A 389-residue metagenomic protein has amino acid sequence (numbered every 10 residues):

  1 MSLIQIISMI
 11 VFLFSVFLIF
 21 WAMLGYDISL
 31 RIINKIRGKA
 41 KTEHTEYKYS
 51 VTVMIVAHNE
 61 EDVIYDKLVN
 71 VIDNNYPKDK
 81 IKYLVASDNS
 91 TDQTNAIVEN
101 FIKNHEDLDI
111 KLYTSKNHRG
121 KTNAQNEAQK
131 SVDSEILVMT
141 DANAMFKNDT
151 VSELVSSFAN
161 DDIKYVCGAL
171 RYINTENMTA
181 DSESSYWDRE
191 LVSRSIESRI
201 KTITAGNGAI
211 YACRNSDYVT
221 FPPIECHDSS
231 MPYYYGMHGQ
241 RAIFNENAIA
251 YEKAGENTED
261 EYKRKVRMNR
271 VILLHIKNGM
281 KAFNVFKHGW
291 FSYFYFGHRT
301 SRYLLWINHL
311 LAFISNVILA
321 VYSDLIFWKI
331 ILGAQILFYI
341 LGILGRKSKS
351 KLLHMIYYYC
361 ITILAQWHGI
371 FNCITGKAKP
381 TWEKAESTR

Functional and structural regions predicted by a protein language model:
M1-T45: N-terminal membrane-anchoring/stem segments of glycan-assembly enzymes
I4-Q5, I32, H44-T45, E252 (+1 more regions): Membrane-embedded multi-pass helical conduit in multi-pass membrane proteins, especially envelope-biosynthetic
Y49-T52, K82, S230: Cell-envelope/extracellular polymer assembly enzymes that use nucleotide-activated donors
V69-K80: Short, acidic, metal-binding catalytic loop of nucleotide-sugar glycosyltransferases
S87-A96, N117, A144: A conserved acidic beta->alpha catalytic loop
Y113-T114, T122-A124, S134, N148-E225 (+1 more regions): Long helical/loop segments within the catalytic core of UDP-sugar-dependent glycosyltransferases, especially the large
L137: Short aromatic/hydrophobic "clamp" motif used to bind/position activated sugar donors
F158-R189, P223, H227-F296, I361-L364 (+1 more regions): Catalytic donor/gating beta->alpha subdomain of glycosyltransferases that bind UDP-sugars
